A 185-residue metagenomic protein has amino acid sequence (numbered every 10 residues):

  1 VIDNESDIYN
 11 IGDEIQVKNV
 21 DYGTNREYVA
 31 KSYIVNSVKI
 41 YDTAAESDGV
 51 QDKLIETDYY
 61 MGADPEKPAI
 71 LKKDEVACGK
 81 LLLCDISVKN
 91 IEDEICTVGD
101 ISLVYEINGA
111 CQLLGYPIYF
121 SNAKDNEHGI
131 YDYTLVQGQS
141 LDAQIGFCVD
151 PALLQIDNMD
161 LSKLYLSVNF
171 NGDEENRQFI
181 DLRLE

Functional and structural regions predicted by a protein language model:
V1-E185: Conserved functional micro-motifs across diverse proteins
